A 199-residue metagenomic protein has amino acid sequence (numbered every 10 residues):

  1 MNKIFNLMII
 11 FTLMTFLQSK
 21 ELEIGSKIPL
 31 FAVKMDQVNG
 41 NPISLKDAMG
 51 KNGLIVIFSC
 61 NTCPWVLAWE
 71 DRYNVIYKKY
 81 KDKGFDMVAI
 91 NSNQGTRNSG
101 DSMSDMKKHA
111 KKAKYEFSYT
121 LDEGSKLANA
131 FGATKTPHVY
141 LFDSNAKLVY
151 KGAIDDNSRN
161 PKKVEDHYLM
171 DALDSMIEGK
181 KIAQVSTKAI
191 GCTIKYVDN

Functional and structural regions predicted by a protein language model:
I4-M14: Sec-dependent N-terminal signal peptides
Q18-K46: N-terminal "domain-start" segment that seeds a small globular fold
K46-W69, L173: Short active-site neighborhood of thiol/selenol oxidoreductases, capturing the structured segment around
G50-L54, D82-M87, K114-S118, S144-N145: Loop/turn elements at helix/coil->beta-strand transitions in domains of secreted/extracellular proteins
C60-T62, S92-R97, S158-N160: Second-shell loop/turn segments in exported
L67-K112, E123-A130: Structural microenvironment flanking redox-active thiols in thiol-disulfide oxidoreductases
K107-D143, L148-V149: Short, internal strand/loop/helix patches that form the active-site neighborhood or redox-interaction surface
L141-N199: Thiol-/selenol-based redox modules, centered on thioredoxin-like and closely related oxidoreductase domains
